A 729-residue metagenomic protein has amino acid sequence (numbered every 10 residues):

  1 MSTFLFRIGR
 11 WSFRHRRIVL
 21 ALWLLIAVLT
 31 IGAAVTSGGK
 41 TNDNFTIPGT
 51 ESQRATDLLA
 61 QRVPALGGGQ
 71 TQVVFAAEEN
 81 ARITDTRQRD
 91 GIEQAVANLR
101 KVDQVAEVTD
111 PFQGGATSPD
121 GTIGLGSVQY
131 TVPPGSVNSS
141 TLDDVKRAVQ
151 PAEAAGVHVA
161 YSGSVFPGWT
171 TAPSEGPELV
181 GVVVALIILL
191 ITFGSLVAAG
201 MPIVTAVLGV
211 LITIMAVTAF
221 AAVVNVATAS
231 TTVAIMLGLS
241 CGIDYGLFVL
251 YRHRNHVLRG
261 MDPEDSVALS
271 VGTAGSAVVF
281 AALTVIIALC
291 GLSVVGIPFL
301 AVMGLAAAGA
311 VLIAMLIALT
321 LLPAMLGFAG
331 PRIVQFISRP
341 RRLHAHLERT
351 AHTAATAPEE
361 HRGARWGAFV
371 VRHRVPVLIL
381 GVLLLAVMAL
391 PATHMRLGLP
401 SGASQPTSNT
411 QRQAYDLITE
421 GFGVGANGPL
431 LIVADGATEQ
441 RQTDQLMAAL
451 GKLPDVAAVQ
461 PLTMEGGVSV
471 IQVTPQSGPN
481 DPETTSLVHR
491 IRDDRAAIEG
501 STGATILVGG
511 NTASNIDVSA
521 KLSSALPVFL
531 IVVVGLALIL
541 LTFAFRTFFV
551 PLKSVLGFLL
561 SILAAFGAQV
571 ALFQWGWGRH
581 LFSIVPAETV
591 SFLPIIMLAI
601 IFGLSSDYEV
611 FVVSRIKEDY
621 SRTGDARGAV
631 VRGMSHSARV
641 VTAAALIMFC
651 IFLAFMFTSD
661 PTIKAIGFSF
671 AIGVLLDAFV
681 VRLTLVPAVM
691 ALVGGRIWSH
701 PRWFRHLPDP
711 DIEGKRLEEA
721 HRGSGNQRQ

Functional and structural regions predicted by a protein language model:
M1-G39, V105, G121, V132-L397 (+2 more regions): Membrane-embedded transmembrane helical bundles of large multi-pass transporters/channels
G9, R17, D43-I47, I83: A short N-terminal beta->alpha junction/helix N-cap motif
L25, G32-T36, T41, P48 (+2 more regions): N-terminal cofactor/phosphate-binding cores enriched in small/glycine residues, especially glycine-rich loops such as
K40-D43, P400-G402: Short hinge/gating elements
N44-F45, S52, M236: Disorder-to-helix initiation segments
G49-Q70, E78-G163, H394-H580, E588 (+1 more regions): Structured non-transmembrane domains adjacent to transmembrane bundles in polytopic membrane proteins
